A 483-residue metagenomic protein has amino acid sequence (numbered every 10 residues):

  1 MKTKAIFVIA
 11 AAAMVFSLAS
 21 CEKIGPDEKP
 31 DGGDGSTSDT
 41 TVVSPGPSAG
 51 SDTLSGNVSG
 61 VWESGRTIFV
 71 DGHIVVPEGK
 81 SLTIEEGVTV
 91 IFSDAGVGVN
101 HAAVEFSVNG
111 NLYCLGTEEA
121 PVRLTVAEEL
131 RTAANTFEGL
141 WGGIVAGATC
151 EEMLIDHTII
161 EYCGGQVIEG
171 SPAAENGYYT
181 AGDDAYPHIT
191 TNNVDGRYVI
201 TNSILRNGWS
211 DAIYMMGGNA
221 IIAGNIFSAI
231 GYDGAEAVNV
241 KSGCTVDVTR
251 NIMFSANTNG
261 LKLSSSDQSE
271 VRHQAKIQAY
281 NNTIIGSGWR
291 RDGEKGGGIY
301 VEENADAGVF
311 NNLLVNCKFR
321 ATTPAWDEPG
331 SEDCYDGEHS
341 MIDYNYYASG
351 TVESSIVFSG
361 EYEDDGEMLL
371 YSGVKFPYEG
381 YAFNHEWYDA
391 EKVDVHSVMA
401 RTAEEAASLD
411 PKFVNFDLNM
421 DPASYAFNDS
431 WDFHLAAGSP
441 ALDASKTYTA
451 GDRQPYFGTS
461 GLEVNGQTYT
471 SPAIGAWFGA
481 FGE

Functional and structural regions predicted by a protein language model:
M1-F7, E22: Positively charged n-region of N-terminal signal peptides that target proteins for export
S17-S20: C-terminal motif of bacterial Sec signal peptides marking the signal peptidase cleavage site
G25-E85, S93-G110, G116-T117, P121-E483: Extracellular beta-rich repeat passengers
